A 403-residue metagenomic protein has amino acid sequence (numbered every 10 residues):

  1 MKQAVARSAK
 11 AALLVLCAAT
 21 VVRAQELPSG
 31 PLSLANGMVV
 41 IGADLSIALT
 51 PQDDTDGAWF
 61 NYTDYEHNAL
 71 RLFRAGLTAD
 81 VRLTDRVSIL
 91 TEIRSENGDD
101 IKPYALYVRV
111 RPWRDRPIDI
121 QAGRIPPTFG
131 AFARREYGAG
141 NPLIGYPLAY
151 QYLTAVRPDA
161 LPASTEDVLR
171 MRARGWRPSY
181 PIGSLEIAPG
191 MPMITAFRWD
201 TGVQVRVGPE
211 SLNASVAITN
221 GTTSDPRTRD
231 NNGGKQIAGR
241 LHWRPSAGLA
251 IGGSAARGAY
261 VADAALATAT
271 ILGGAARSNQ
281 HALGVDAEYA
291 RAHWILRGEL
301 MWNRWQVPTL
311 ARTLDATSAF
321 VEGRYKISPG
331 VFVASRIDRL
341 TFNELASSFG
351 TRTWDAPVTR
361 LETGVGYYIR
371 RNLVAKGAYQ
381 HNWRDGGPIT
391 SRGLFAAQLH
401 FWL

Functional and structural regions predicted by a protein language model:
M1-A12: Bacterial N-terminal signal peptides that target proteins for export
K10-T20: Bacterial N-terminal signal peptides
V22-A24: Boundary at the C-terminal end of the N-terminal hydrophobic targeting segment
L27-P51, E66-T223, G233-K235, H242-A250 (+2 more regions): Outer membrane beta-barrel
Q52-Y62: Juxtamembrane/transmembrane-helix boundary motifs at the membrane-water interface
D64, L106-V110, R124, A133 (+1 more regions): Outer-membrane beta-barrel pore domains
G190-P192, S224-R229, G274, P308: Short helix-to-loop capping/linker segments positioned immediately adjacent to catalytic or ligand/cofactor-binding
I218-A238, D385-H400: C-terminal/domain-terminus segments
